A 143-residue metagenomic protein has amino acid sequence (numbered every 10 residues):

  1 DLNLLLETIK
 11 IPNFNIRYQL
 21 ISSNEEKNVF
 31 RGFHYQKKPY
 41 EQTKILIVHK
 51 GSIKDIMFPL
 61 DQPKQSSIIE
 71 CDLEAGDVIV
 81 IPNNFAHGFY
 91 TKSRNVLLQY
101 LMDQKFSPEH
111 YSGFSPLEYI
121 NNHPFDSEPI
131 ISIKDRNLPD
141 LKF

Functional and structural regions predicted by a protein language model:
D1-L73, N95, M102-F143: Non-catalytic, conserved peripheral segments adjacent to functional cores
D72-S93: Conserved metal-binding segment of the jelly-roll/cupin
